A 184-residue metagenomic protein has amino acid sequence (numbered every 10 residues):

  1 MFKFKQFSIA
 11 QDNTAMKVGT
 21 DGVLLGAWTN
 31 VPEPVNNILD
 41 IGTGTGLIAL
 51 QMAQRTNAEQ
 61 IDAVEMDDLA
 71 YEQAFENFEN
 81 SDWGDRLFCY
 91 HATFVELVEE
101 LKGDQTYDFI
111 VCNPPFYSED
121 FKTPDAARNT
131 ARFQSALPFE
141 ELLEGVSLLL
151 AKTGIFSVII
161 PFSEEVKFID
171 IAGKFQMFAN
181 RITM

Functional and structural regions predicted by a protein language model:
M1-P32: Class I SAM-dependent transferase core
Q6, A58-Q60, G84-R86, T153 (+1 more regions): A generic structural signal for alpha->beta connector loops
A10, F88-Y90, N180-T183: General small-molecule cofactor/ligand-binding pocket signal
T14, V18, L137-M184: Conserved Class I SAM-dependent methyltransferase catalytic core
A27-G103, F109-C112, S118-T123: Conserved SAM/SAH cofactor-binding pocket of Class I
P114-E141: Mobile active-site "lid"/loop adjacent to the S-adenosyl-L-methionine
